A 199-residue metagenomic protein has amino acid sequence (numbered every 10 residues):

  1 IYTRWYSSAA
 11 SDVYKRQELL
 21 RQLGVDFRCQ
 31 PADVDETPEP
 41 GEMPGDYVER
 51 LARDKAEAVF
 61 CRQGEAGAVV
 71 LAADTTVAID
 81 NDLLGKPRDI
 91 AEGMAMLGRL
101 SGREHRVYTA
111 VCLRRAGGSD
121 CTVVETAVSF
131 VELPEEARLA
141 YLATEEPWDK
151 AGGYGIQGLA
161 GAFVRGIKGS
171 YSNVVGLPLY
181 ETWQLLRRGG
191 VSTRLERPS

Functional and structural regions predicted by a protein language model:
I1-A10, Y14: Single conserved hydrophobic/aromatic residue that forms the stacking wall/gate of nucleotide- or nucleobase-binding
Y2, E36, P40, F163-I167: Short amphipathic alpha-helical segments at helix-loop
S11-D12, A32, A116: Cofactor-binding loop segments of dinucleotide-utilizing enzymes, especially the Rossmann-like FAD- and NAD(P)+-binding
S11-V25: N-terminal beta1-alpha1 ligand-phosphate binding loop
E18-Q22, E39-P40, Q63-E65: Short loop/helix-cap segments at secondary-structure boundaries that form the rim of catalytic
G24-E42, S119-E125: Short glycine-rich, Thr/Ser-proximal phosphate-binding strand/loop in the N-terminal lobe of ATP-dependent enzymes
P44-S199: Anionic-ligand binding patches
